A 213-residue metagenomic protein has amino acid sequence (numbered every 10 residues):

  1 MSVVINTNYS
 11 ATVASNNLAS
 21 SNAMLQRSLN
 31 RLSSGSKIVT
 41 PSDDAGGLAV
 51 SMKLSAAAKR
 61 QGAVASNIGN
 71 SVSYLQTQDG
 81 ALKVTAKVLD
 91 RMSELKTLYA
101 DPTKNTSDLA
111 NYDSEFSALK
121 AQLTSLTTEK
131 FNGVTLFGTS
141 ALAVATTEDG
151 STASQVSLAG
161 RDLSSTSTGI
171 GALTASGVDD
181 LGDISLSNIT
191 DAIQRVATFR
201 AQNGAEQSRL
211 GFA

Functional and structural regions predicted by a protein language model:
S2-A11, K37-T40, L48-R60, A65-F212: Amphipathic alpha-helical coiled-coil/heptad-repeat segments
N6-Q26, N30: Donor-binding/catalytic cores of nucleotide-activated saccharide and glycerol-phosphate transferases/polymerases
N30-R31, K37: Amphipathic helical oligomerization segments
